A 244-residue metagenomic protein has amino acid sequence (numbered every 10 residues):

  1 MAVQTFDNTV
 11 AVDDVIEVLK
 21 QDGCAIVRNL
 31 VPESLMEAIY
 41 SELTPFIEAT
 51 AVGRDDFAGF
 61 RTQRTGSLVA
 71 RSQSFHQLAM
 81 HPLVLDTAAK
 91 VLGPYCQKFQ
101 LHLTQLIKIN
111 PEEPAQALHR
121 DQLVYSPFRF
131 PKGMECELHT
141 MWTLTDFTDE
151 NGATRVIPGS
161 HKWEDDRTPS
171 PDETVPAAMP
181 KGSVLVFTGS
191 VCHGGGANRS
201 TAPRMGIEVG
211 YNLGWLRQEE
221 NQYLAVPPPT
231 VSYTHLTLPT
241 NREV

Functional and structural regions predicted by a protein language model:
M1-D22, V27-F128: Non-heme Fe(II)-dependent double-stranded beta-helix
V27, W142, L185-F187: Short hydrophobic-aromatic micro-motifs
R64, R71, H102-L103, C136-L138 (+3 more regions): Residues that flank catalytic or metal-binding motifs in active/ligand-binding sites
L103-L106, T140-W142, I207-Y211: A structural signal for short, well-ordered beta-strand segments
I107, D146-F147, S190-V191: Short Ser/Thr-interspersed hydrophobic loop/turn segments at strand-loop and sheet-helix junctions that line or gate
E113-M179, L216-Y223: Catalytic core of non-heme Fe(II) oxygenases with the double-stranded beta-helix
D165-T230: Catalytic core of Fe(II)/2-oxoglutarate
T234-E243: Conserved small/polar residues in nucleotide/adenosyl-binding loops
